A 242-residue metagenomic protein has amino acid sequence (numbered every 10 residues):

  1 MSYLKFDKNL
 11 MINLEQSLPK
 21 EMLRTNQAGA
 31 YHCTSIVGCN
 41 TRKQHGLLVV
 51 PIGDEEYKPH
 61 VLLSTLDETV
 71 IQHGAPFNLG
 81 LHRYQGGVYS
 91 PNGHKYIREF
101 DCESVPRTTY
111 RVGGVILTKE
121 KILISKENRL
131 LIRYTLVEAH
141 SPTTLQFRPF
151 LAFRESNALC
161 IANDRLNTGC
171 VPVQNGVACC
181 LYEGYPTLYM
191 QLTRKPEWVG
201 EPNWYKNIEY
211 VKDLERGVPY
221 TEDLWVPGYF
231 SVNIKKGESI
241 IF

Functional and structural regions predicted by a protein language model:
M1-F242: Terminal accessory carbohydrate-recognition/targeting modules of carbohydrate-active enzymes
